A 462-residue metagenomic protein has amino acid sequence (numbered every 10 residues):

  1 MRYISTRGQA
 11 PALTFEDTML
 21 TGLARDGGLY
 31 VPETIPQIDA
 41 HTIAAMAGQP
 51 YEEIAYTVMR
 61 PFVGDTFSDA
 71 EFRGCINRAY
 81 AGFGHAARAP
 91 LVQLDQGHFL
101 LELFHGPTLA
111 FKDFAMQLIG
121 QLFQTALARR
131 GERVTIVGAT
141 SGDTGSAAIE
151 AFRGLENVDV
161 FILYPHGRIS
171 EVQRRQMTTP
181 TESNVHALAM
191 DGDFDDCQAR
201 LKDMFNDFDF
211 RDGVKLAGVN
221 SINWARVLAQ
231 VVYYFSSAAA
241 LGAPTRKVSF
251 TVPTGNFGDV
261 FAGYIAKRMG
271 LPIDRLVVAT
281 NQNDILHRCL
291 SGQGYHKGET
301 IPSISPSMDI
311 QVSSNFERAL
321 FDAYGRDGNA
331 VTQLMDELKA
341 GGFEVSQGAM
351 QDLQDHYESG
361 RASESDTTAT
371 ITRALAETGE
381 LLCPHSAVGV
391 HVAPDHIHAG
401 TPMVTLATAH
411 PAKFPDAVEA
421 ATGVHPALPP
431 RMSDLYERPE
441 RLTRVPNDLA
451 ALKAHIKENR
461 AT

Functional and structural regions predicted by a protein language model:
M1-T462: PLP-dependent amino-acid enzyme catalytic core
